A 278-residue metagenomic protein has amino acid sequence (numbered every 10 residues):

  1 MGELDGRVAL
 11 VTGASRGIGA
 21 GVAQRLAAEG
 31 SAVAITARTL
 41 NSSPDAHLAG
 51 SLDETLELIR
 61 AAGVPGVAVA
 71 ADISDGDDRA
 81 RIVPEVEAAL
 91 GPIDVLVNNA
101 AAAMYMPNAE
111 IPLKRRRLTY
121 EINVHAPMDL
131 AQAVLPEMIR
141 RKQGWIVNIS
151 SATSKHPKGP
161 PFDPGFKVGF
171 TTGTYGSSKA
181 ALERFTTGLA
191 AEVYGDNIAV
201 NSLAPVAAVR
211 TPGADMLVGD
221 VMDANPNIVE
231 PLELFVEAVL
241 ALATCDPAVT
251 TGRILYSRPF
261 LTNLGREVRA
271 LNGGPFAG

Functional and structural regions predicted by a protein language model:
V8, S15-R16: Conserved glycine-rich cofactor-binding loop
E29-E54: Conserved glycine-rich Rossmann-like NAD(P)H-binding loop of the short-chain dehydrogenase/reductase
A49-G50, A70-I82, L113: The beta1-alpha1 cofactor-binding region of Rossmann-like NAD(H)/NADP(H)-dependent oxidoreductases
P107-N108, P112-R117: Substrate-binding pocket helix/loop in short-chain dehydrogenase/reductase
A131-Q132, T187: A short, exposed helix-loop element centered on a Lys and neighboring polar residues
V147-G195, V206-V209: Catalytic loop of short-chain dehydrogenase/reductase
A180, G195, S202-L203, M222-G278: C-terminal helical subdomain
